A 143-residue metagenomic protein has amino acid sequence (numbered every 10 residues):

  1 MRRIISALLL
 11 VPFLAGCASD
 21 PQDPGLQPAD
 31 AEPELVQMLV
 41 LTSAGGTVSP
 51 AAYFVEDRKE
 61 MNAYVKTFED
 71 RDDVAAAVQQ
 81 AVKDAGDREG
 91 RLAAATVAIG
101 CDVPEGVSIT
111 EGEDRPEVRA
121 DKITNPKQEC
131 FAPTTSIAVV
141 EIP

Functional and structural regions predicted by a protein language model:
M1-L9: N-terminal export and membrane-targeting signals
L8-V11, T124: A generic, residue-level signal for flexible/boundary positions that often mark functional hotspots
F13-G16: C-terminal motif of bacterial Sec signal peptides marking the signal peptidase cleavage site
A18-P21: Bacterial signal peptide processing site
G25-G46: Post-signal peptide N-terminal segment of mature Sec-exported envelope proteins
T47-A51: Flexible, solvent-exposed extracytoplasmic
F54, R58-E113: Mature extracytoplasmic domains of secretory-pathway proteins
R91-P143: Extracytosolic low-complexity repeat regions of secreted or lipid-anchored proteins
